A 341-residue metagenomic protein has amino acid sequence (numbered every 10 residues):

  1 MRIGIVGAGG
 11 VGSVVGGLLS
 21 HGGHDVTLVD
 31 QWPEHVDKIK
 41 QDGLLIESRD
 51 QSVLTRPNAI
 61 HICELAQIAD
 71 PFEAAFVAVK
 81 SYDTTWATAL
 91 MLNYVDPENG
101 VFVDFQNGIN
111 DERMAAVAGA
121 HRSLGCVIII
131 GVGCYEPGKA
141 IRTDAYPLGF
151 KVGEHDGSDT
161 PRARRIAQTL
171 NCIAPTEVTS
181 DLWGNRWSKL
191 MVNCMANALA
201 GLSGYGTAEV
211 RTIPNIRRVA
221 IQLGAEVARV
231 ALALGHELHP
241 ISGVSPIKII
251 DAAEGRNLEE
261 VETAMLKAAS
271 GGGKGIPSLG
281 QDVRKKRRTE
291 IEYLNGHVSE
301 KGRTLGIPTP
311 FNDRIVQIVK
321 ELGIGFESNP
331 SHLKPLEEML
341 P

Functional and structural regions predicted by a protein language model:
M1-Q51: NAD(P)+-binding Rossmann beta1-loop-alpha1 motif at the extreme N-terminus of oxidoreductases
G22, D42, T169, I173 (+5 more regions): Change "in soluble alpha/beta enzymes" to "in soluble alpha/beta proteins
L44-I60, N193: N-terminal glycine-rich dinucleotide-binding loop that anchors FAD/FMN and/or NAD(P) in oxidoreductases
V53-A140: Rossmann-like NAD(P)(H) cofactor-binding subdomain of soluble oxidoreductases
D70, F105-M195, A200: Rossmann-fold dinucleotide-binding core
D96, K139-E154, A200-R211, I276-K285: Helix-loop-beta segment of a Rossmann-like dinucleotide-binding subdomain
W183-R211, N215-V230: Active-site-proximal catalytic alpha-helix in oxidoreductases
I221-P341: NAD(P)-dependent Rossmann-like dehydrogenase/reductase catalytic/cofactor-binding core
